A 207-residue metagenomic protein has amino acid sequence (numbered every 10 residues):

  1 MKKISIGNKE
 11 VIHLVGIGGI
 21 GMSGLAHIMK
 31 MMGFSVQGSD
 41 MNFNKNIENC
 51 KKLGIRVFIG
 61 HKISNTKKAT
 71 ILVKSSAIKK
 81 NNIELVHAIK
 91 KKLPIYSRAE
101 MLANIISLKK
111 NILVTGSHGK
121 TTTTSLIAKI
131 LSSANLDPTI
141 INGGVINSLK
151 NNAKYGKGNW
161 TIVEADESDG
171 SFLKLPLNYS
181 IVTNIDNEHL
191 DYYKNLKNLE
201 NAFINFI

Functional and structural regions predicted by a protein language model:
K3-S5, I28-F34, K51-K52, S64-K67 (+1 more regions): Phosphate-binding loop of NTP-binding sites
V11, T70-I71, Y179: Structural motif
I12-I17: Conserved N-terminal Rossmann-fold NAD(P)-binding element of oxidoreductases
G19, M41-N44: Helix N-cap at the beta1-alpha1 junction of Rossmann-like dinucleotide-binding domains, i.e., the first residues
M22: N-terminal Rossmann-fold NAD(P) dinucleotide-binding loop
F34-M41: Short internal beta-strands
N44, N49-R56: Short, conserved SAM-binding/catalytic segment of Class I S-adenosyl-L-methionine-dependent methyltransferases
V57-G60, Y96: Short acidic-hydrophobic, aromatic-tinged amphipathic segments that line or gate anion-handling sites
